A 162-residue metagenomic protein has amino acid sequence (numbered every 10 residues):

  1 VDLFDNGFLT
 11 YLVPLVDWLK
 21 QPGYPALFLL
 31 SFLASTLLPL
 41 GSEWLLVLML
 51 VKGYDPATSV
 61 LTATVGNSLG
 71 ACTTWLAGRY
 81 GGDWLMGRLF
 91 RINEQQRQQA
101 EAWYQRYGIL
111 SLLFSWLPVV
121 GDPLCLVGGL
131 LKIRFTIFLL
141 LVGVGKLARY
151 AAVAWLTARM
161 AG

Functional and structural regions predicted by a protein language model:
V1-F28, V51-P123, L130-G162: Membrane-interfacial helix-loop-helix
K20, L33-L37, M49-L50: Short amphipathic alpha-helical segments enriched in leucine
L33-E43, F114-G121: Short helix-coil transition sites and intra-membrane helix breaks within transmembrane domains of multi-pass
W44-L45, G81: Membrane-helix exit/interface motif
